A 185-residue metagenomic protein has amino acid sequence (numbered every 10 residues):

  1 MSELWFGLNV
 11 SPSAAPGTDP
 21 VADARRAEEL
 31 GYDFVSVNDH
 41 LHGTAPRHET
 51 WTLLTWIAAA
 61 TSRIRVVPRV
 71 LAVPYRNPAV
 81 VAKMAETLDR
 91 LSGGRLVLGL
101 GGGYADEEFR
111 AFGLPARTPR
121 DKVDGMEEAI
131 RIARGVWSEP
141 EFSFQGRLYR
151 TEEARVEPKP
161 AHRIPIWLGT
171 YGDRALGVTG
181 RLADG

Functional and structural regions predicted by a protein language model:
M1-T61, I164: N-terminal beta1-alpha1-beta2 module of alpha/beta enzyme domains
S2, N77-L182: Internal, glycine-rich beta/alpha segment that forms the wall or movable "lid" of small-molecule/cofactor binding
L4-V10, V35-V37, R65-R69, L96-L100 (+2 more regions): Hydrophobic faces of well-ordered beta-strands that scaffold small-molecule active sites in alpha/beta enzyme cores
A14, L41, P74, Y104-D106: Feature marks short, surface-exposed loop/turn motifs that line or immediately flank catalytic pockets and channel
R25-E29, L54-R63, A85, D89-L96 (+1 more regions): Acidic (Asp/Glu)-rich catalytic clusters
T44, P68-R76: Active-site nucleophile and cofactor-binding loops and adjacent substrate-binding regions of central metabolic enzymes
R47-R69, G125-I132: Alpha-helix-loop-beta-strand connector modules within alpha/beta enzyme cores
